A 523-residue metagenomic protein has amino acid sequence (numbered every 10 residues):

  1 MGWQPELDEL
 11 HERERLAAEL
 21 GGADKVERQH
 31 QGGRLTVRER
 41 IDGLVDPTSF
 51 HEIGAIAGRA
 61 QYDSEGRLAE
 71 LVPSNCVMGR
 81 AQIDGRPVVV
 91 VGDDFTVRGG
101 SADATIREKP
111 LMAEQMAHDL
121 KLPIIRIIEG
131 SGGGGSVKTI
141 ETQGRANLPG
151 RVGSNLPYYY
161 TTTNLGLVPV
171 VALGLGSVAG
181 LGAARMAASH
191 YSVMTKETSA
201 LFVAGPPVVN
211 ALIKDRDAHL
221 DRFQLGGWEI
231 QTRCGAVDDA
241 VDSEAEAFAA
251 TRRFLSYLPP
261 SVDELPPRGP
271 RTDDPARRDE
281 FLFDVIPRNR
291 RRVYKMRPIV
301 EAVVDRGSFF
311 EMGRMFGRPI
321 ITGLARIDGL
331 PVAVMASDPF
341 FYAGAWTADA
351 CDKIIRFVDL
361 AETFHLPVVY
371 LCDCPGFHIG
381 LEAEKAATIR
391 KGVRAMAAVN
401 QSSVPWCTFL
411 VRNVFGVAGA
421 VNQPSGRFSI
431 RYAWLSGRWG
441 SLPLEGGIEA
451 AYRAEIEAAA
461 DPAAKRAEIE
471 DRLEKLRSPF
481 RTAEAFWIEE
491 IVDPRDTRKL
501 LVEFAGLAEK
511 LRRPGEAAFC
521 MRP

Functional and structural regions predicted by a protein language model:
M1-P523: Ligand-binding clefts of soluble mixed alpha/beta catalytic domains
